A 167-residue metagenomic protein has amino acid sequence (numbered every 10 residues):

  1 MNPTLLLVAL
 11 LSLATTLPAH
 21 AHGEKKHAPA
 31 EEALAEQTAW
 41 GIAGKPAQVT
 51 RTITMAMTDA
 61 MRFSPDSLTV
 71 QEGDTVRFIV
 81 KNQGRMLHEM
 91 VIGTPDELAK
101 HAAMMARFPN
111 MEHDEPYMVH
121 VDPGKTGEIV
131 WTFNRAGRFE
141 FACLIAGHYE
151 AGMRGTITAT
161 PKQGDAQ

Functional and structural regions predicted by a protein language model:
L5-T16: Bacterial N-terminal signal peptides
L17-A21: Sec/Tat signal peptide C-region and signal peptidase I cleavage site
H22, H27-L34, E115-Q167: Extracellular/periplasmic metallocenter environments
K25-T50: A eukaryote-biased signal for short, well-structured alpha-helical docking elements
K45-T75: N-terminal edge beta-strand
V80-N82: Asparagine-centered strand-capping/turn motif at beta-strand->loop junctions
E89-G93: Beta-strand signatures of extracellular beta-sandwich domains
D96-R107: Short aromatic-acidic-glycine turn motif
